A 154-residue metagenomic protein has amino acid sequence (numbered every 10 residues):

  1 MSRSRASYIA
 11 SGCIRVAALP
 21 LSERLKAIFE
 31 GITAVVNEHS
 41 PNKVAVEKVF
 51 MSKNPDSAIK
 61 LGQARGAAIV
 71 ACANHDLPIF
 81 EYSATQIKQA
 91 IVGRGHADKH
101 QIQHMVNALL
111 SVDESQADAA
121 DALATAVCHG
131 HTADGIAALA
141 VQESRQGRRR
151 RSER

Functional and structural regions predicted by a protein language model:
M1-R154: Phosphate- and other anionic-substrate recognition elements at nucleic-acid/protein interfaces
